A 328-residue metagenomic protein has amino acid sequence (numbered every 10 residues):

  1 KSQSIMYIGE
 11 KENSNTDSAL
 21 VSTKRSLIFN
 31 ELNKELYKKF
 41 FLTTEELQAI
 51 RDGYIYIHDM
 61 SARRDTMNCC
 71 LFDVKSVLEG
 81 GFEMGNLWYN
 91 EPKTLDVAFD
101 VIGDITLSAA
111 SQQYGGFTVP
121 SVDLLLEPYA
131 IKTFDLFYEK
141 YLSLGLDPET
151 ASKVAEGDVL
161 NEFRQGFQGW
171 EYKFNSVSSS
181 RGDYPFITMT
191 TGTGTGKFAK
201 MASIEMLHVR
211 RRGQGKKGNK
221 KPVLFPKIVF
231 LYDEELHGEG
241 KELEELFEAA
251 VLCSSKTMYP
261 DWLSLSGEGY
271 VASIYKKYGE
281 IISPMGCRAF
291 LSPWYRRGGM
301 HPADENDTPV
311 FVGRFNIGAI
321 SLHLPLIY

Functional and structural regions predicted by a protein language model:
Q3-Y328: Conserved catalytic cores of very large enzyme subunits
